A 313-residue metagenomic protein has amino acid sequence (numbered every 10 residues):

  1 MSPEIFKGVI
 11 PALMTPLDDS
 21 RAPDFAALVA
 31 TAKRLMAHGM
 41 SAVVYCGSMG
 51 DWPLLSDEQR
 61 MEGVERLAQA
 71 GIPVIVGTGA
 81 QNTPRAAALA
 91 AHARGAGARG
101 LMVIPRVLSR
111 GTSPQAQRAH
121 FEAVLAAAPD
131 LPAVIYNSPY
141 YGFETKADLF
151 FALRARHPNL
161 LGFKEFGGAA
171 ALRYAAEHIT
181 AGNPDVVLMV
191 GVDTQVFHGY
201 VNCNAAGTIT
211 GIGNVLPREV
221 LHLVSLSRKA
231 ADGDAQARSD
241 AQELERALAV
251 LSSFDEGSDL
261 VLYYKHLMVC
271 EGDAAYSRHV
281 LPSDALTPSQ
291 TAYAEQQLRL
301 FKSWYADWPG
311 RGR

Functional and structural regions predicted by a protein language model:
S2-E144, W308: Active-site beta->alpha loop and helix N-cap motifs at the rims of alpha/beta catalytic domains
G8-M14, R34, H38, N202-A205 (+1 more regions): C-terminal alpha-helical cap/extension of soluble enzyme domains
A22, L54, E58, G111 (+4 more regions): Charge-dense, low-complexity intrinsically disordered segments
P23, A30, E58, E62 (+9 more regions): Conserved active-site and cofactor/substrate-binding residues in soluble primary-metabolism enzymes
M40-C46, P73-V74, R106-L108, L131-I135 (+4 more regions): Short C-terminal domain-edge/linker segments immediately following a structured domain
Q69-I72, A96-G97, A128-L131, R156-N159 (+2 more regions): Short helix-capping segments at alpha-helix termini
A123-L125, P139-S258: Catalytic alpha/beta core domains of metabolic enzymes, predominantly
